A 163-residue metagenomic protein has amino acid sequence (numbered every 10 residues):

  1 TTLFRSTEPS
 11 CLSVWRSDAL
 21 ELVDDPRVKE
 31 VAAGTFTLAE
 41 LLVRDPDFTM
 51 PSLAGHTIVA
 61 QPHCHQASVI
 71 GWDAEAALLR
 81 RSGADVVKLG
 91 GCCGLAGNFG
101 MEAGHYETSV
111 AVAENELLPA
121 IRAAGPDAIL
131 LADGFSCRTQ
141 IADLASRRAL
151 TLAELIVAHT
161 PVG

Functional and structural regions predicted by a protein language model:
T1-G163: Iron-sulfur cluster-binding electron-transfer modules in prokaryotic oxidoreductases
